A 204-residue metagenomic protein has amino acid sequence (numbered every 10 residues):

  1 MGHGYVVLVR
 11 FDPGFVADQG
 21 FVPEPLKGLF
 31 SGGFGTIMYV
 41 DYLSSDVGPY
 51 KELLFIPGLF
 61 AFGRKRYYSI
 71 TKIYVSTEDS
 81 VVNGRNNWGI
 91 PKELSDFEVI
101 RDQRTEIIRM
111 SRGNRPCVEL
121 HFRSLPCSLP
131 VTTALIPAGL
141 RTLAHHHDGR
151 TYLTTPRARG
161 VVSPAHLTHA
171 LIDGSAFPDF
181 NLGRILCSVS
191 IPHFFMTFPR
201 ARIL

Functional and structural regions predicted by a protein language model:
M1-P49, F60, L153-V161, H166-L204: Hydrophobic, proline/glycine-rich low-complexity stretches
Y39-C117: Aromatic- and glycine-enriched beta-alpha-beta binding-site module
R85-L204: Interaction-surface and assembly-scaffold signal
